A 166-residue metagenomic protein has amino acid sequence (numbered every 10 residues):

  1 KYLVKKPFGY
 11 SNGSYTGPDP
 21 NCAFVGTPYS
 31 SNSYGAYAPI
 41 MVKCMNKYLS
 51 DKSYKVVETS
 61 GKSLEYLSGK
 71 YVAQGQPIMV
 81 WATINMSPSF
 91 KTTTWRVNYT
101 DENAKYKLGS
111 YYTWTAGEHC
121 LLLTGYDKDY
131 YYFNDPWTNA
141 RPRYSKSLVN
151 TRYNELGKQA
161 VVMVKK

Functional and structural regions predicted by a protein language model:
K1-P77, M86, R141, K165-K166: Cysteine-nucleophile protease catalytic domains, especially the papain-like/related folds used in DUB/UBL proteases
F8-P28, T92-T113: Surface-exposed intrinsically disordered loops and tails
M79-W81: Structural motif
T83-N85, P136: Histidine- and/or cysteine-centered catalytic micro-motif in compact active-site loops
S89: Short, ligand-facing micro-motifs at secondary-structure edges
T94-T115, C120-K166: Noncatalytic regulatory segments and standalone regulatory/sensor domains
